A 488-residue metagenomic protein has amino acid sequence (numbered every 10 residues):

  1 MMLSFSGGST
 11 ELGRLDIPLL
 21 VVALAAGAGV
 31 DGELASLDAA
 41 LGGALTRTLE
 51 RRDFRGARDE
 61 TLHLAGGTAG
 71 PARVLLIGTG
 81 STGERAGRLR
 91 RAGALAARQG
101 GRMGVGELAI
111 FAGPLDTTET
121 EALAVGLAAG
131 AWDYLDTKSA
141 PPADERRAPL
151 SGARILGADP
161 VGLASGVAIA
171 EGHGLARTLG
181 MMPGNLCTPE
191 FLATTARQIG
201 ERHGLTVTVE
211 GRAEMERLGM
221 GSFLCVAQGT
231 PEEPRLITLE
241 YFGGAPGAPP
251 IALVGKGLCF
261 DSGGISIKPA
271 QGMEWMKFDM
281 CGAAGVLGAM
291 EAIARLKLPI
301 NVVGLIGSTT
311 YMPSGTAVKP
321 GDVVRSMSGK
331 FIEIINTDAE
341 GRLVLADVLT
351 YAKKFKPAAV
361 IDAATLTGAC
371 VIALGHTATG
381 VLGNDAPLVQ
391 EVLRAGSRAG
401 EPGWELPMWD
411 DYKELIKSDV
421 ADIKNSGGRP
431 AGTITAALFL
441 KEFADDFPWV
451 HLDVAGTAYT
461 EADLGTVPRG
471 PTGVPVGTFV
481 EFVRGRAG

Functional and structural regions predicted by a protein language model:
M1-G257: Short amphipathic alpha-helical segment within the helicase RecA-like ATPase core that mediates nucleic-acid
R55, A193-G488: A generic structural signal for tightly packed, nonpolar segments enriched in small/aliphatic residues
